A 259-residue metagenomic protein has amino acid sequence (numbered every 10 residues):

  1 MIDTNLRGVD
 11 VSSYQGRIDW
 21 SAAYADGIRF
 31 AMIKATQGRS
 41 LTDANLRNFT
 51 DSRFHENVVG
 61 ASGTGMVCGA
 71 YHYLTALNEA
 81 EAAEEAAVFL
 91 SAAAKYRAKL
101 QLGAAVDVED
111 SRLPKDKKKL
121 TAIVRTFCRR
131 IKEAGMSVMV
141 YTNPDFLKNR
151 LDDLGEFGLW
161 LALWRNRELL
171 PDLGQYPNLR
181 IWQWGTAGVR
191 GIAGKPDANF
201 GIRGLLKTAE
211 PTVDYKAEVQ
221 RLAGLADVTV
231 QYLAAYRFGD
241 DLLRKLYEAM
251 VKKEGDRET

Functional and structural regions predicted by a protein language model:
M1, I131-K148, L159-L161: Aromatic-lined carbohydrate-recognition surfaces of secreted/lumenal glycan-active proteins
M1-A22, R29, D152-K216: Functionally critical loop-and-helix segments that line ligand-binding/catalytic clefts of soluble enzyme domains
M1-C128, K132-G135: Substrate-binding cleft of extracellular glycoside hydrolase catalytic domains
N57, A92-A94, L147-R150, R165-D172: Intrinsically disordered, low-complexity boundary segments flanking structured domains
G69, G103-A105, M139, W160 (+1 more regions): A structural signal for isolated positions on well-ordered beta-strands in alpha/beta enzyme cores
S111, D145-K148, W164-L169, T186-V189 (+2 more regions): Short Gly/Pro-enriched loop/turn and capping motifs at secondary-structure junctions
T126-V140, L179, A187: Active-site region of glycoside hydrolase catalytic domains
V213-T259: Short, solvent-exposed alpha-helical surface patches in non-cytosolic proteins
